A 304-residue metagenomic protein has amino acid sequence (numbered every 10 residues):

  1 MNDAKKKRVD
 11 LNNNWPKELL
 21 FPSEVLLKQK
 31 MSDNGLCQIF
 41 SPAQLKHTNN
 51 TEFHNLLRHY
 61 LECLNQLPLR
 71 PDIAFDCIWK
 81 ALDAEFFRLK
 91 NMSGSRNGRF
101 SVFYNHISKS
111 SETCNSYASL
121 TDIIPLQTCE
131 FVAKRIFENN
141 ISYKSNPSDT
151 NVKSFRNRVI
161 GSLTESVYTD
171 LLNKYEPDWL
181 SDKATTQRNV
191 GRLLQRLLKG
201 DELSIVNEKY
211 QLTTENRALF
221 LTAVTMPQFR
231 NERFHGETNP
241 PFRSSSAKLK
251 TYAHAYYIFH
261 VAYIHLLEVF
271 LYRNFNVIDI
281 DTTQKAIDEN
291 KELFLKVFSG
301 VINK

Functional and structural regions predicted by a protein language model:
M1-Q44, N65-Q66, S246-N290: Charged, non-catalytic interaction/linker regions at domain boundaries that couple catalytic cores to substrate
S23-T51, H59-L61, L69-R196: Helix-loop junctions and short alpha-helical segments
N50, N55-L56, S204-I205: Short, positively charged
N55-Q66, F229-G236: Solvent-exposed, amphipathic alpha-helical segments
Q66-I73, T214-A218: Non-transmembrane, amphipathic alpha-helical segments
T169-K304: Polyanionic, low-complexity intrinsically disordered segments
